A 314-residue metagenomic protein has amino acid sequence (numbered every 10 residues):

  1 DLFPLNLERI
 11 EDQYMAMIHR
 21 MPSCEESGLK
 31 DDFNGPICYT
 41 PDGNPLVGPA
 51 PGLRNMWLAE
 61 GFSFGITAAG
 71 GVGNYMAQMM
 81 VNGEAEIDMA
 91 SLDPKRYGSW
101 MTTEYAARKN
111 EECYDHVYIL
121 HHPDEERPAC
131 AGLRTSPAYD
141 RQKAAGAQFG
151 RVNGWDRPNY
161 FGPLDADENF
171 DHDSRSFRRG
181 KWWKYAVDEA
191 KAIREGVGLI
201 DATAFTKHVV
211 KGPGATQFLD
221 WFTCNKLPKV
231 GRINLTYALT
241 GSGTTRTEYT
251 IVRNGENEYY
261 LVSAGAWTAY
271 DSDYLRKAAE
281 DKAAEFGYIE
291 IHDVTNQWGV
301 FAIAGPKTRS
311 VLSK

Functional and structural regions predicted by a protein language model:
L2-R134: C-terminal catalytic lobe of FAD-dependent flavoproteins
I87-D88, D93-K314: Glycine/proline-enriched, intrinsically flexible loops and inter-domain linkers
